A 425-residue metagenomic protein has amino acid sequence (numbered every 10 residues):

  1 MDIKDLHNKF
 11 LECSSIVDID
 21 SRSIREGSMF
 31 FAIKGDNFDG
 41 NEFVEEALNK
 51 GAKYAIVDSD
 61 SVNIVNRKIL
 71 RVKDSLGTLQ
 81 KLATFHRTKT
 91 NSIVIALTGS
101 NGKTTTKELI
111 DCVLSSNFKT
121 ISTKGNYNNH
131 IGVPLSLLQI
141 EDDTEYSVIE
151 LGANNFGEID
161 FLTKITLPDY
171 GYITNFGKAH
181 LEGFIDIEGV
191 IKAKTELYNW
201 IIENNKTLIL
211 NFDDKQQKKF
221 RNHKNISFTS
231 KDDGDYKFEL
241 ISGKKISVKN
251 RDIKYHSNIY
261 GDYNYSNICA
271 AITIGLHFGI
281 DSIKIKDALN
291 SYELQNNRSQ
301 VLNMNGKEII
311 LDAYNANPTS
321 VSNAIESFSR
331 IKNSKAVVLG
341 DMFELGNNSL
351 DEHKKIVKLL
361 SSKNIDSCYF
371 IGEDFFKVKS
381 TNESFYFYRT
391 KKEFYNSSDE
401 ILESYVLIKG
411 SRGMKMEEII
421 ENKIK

Functional and structural regions predicted by a protein language model:
M1-K81, F85, Y260, E326-K332 (+3 more regions): N-terminal leader/targeting and accessory segments in enzymes
K4, G77-F212, Q216-K224, G275-L276 (+4 more regions): Phosphate-binding loop of NTP-binding sites
K9-V17, G77-Q80, N128-I131, L151-F156 (+7 more regions): Short gly/ser/thr-rich secondary-structure transition/capping motifs
V17-S21, D36, I259-A270, L294-S299 (+3 more regions): Short glycine/threonine-rich catalytic loop with a Thr-x-Gly-x-Asp
S21-A32, K119-T120, I131, L135-S147 (+1 more regions): Mobile, glycine- and charge-enriched loop segments and immediately flanking short secondary-structure elements within
S28, A47, L82, L97 (+12 more regions): Residue-level signal for inorganic ion chemistry
L48, V57-N66, Y172-E308, N333 (+3 more regions): Acidic, Mg2+-coordinating active-site environments of NTP-dependent enzymes
Y405-E421: Peripheral docking tails and interdomain loops at the edges of cofactor- or intermediate-handling domains
